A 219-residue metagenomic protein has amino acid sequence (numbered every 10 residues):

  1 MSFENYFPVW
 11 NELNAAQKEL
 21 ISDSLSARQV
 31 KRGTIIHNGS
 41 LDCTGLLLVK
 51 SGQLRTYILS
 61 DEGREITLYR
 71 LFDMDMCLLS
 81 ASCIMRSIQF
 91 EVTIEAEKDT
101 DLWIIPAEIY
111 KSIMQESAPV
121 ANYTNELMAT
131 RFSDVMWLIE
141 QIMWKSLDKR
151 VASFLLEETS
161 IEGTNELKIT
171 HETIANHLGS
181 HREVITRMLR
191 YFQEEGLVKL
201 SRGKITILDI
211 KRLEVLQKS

Functional and structural regions predicted by a protein language model:
M1-R32, L71, M76, A81-M85: Cyclic nucleotide-binding regulatory module and flanking cytosolic helices
G33, T44-Y57, F72-M74: Glycine- and acidic-residue-biased ligand/ion/polar-headgroup-sensing regions
I36-L41: Short phosphate-coordinating micro-motif centered on Lys-Gly-acidic
D61-L68: Short alpha-helix-to-loop micro-motif enriched in aromatics/charged/Gly
Y69-N125: Cyclic-nucleotide recognition modules
E97, Q115-S180: Polybasic "coupling" helices that flank or enter modular domains
L147, L156-S219: Phosphate-/nucleic-acid-contacting segments
